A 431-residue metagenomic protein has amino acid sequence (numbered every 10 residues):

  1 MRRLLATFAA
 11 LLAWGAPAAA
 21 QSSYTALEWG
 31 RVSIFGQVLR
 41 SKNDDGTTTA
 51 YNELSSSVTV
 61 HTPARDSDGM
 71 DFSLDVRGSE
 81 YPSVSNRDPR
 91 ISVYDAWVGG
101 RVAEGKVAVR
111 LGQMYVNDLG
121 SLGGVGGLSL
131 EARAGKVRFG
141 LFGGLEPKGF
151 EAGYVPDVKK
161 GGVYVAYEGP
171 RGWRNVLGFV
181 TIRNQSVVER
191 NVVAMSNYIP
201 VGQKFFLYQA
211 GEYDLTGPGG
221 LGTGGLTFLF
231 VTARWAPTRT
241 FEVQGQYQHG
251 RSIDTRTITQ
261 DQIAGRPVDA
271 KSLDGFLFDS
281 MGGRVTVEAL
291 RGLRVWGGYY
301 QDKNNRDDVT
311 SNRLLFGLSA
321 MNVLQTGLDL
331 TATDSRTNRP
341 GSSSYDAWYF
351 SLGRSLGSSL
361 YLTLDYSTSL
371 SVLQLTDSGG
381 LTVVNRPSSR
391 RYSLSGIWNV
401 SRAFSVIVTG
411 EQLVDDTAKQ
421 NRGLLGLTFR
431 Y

Functional and structural regions predicted by a protein language model:
M1-L4: Positively charged n-region of N-terminal signal peptides that target proteins for export
A6-A13: Bacterial N-terminal signal peptides
G15-P17: N-terminal signal peptide c-region/cleavage motif recognized by signal peptidases
A20-Y431: Gram-negative and organellar
